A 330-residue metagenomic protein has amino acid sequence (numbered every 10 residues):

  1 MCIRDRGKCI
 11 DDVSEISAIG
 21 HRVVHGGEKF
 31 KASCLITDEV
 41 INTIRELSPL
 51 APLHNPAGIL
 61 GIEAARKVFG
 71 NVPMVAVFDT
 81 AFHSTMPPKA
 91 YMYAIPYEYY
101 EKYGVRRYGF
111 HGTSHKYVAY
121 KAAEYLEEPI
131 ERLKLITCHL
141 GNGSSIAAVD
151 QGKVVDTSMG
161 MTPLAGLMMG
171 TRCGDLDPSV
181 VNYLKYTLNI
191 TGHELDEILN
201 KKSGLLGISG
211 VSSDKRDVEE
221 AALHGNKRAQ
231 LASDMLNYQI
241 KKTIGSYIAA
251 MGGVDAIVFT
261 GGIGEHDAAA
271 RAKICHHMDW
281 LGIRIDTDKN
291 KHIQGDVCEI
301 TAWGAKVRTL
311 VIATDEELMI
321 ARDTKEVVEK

Functional and structural regions predicted by a protein language model:
M1-D5: Conserved small/polar residues in nucleotide/adenosyl-binding loops
G7-H54, P73-V75, A81-A90: Short beta-strand-loop/turn "lid" adjacent to the catalytic site in phosphate-handling enzymes
F82-Y186: Glycine-rich phosphate-binding loop of actin/hexokinase-like ATP-binding domains
D150, D156-L188, E197, G261-H292: Catalytic phosphate/nucleotide-handling subdomain of diverse soluble enzymes
K185-V211: Oxyanion-binding "anion nests"
E197, G204-I208, K215-A250: Adenine-nucleotide phosphate-binding core of ATP-dependent small-molecule kinases
Q230, D234-A250, V254-V258, G264-K330: Internal helix-turn-beta structural module
